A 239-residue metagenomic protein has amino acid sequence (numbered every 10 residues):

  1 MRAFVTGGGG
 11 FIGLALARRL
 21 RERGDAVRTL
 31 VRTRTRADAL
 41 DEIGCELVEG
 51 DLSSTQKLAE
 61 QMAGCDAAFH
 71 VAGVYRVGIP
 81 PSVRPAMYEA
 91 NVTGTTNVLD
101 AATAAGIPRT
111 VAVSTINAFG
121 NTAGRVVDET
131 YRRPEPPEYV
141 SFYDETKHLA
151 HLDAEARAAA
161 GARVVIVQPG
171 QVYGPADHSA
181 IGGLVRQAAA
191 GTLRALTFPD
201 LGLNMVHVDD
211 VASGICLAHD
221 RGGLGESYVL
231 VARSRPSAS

Functional and structural regions predicted by a protein language model:
A3-R23: N-terminal Rossmann NAD(P)H-binding glycine-rich loop of SDR-like oxidoreductase domains
T35-D41, C45-T93, A101: NAD(P)H-binding glycine-rich loop region in Rossmannoid oxidoreductase-like domains and their noncatalytic homologs
E89, T93-Y143: Conserved Rossmann-fold NAD(P)-dependent oxidoreductase catalytic core, especially the SDR/UDP-sugar
E138-V165: Active-site Tyr-X1-5-Lys
H148, A162, Y173-G183, L217-Y228: Glycine/proline-rich active-site loop of Rossmann-fold NAD(P)-dependent oxidoreductases
A160-I166, G170-L203: NAD(P)-dependent short-chain dehydrogenase/reductase
R186-A195, L201-R235: Alpha-helical substrate-binding/gating segment
